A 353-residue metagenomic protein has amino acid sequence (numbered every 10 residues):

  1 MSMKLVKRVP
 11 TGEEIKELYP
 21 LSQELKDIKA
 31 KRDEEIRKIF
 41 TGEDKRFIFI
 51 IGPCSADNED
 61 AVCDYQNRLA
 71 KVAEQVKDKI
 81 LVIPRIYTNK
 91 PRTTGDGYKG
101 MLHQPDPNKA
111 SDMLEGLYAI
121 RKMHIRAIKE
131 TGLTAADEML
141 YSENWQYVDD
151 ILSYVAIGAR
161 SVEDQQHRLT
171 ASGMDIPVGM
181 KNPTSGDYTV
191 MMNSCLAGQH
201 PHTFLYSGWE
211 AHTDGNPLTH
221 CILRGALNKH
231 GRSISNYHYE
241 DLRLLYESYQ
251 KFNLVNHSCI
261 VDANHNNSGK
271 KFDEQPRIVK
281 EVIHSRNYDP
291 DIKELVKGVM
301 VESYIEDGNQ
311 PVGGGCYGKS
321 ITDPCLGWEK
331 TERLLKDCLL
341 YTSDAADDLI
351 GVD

Functional and structural regions predicted by a protein language model:
V6-F40: N- or domain-start disorder-to-order transition segments that initiate the globular core
K29, E35, A56-D57, V62 (+2 more regions): Metallocofactor- and cofactor-centric catalytic cores in central/energy metabolism, strongly enriched
T41, A127-E130, N253: Acidic (Asp/Glu)-rich catalytic clusters
G52, V261, G327: Conserved, mostly hydrophobic/aromatic
Q66, K79-L244, H265-K270, E274-E281 (+2 more regions): Active-site-facing alpha/beta catalytic cores
Y304-L339: Internal helix-turn-beta structural module
Y341-A346: Conserved small/polar residues in nucleotide/adenosyl-binding loops
